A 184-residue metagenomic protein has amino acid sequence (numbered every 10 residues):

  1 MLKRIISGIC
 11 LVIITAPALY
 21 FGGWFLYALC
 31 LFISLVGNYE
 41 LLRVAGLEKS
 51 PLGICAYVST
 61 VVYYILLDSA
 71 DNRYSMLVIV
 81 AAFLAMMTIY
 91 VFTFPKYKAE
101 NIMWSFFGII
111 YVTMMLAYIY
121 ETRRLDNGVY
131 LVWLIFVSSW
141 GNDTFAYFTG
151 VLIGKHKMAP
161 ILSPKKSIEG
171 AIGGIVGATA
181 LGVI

Functional and structural regions predicted by a protein language model:
M1-I184: Membrane-embedded alpha-helical bundles of polytopic integral membrane proteins
